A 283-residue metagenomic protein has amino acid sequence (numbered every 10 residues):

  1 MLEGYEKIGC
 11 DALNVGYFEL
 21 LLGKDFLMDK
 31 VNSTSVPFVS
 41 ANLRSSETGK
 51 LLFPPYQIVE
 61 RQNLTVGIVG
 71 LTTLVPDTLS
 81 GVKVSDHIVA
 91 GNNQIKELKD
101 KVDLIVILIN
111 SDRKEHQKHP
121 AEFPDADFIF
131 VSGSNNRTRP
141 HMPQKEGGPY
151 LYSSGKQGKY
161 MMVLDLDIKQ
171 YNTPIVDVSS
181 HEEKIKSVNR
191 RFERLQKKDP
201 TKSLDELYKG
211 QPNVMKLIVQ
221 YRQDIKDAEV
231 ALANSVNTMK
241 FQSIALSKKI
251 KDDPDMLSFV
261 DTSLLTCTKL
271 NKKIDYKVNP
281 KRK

Functional and structural regions predicted by a protein language model:
M1-K283: Acidic, metal/ion-coordinating pockets
